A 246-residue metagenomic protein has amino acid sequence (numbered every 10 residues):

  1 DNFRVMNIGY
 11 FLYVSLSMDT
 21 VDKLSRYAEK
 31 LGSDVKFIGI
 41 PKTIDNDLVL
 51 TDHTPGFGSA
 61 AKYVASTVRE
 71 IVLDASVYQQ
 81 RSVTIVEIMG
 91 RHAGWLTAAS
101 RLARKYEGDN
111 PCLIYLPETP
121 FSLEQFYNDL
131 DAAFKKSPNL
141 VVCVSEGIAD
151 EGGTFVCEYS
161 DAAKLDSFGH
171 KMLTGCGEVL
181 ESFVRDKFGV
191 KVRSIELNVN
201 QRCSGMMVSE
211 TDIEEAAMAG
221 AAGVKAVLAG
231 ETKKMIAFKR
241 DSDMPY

Functional and structural regions predicted by a protein language model:
D1-R4: Glycine-rich nucleotide/cofactor/substrate-binding loop typically near the N-terminus or early in the first domain
F11-Y13, D19-I38, T54-R193: Accessory alpha-helical/coil subdomains and C-terminal extensions that flank or cap enzyme catalytic cores
V14-S17, K42-N46, G90-H92, T119-F121 (+2 more regions): Acidic, glycine-rich active-site loops and adjacent beta-strand->loop/helix elements that engage anionic groups
D22-K23, L50, G205-M207: Short secondary-structure transition/capping segments
D45-H53: Glycine-rich, charge-decorated loop segments at or immediately adjacent to ligand/cofactor-binding or catalytic sites
C157-Y246: C-terminal non-catalytic interaction/assembly regions of soluble proteins
